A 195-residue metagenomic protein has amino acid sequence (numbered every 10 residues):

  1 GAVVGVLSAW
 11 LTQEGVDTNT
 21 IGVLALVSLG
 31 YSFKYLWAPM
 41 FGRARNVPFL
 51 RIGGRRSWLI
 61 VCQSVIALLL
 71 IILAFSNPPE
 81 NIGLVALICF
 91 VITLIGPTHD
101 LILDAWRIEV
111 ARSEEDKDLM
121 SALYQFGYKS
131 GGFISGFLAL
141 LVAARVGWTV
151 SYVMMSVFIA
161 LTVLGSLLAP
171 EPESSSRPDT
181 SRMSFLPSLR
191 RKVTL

Functional and structural regions predicted by a protein language model:
G1-Y31: Helix-loop boundary and gating motifs at the non-cytosolic
T20-V47, I66: Central cavity-lining transmembrane alpha-helices of secondary-active solute carriers, predominantly the Major
G30-W37, D118-A143: Glycine-rich segments within core transmembrane alpha-helices of 12-TM secondary carriers
P39-N46, I71-N77, F133-V153: Transmembrane alpha-helix termini and helix-breaking/packing motifs in multi-pass membrane transporters
V47, S57-E80: C-terminal ends and interior cores of transmembrane alpha-helices in multi-pass membrane transporters/permeases
I60-L68, V150-L168: Symmetry-related core transmembrane helices of the 12-TM Major Facilitator Superfamily/SLC fold
V91-G127: Cytoplasmic helix-loop-helix junction between adjacent transmembrane helices in 12-TM secondary transporters
E171-L195: Juxtamembrane intracellular "pre-TM" segments in multi-pass secondary transporters
